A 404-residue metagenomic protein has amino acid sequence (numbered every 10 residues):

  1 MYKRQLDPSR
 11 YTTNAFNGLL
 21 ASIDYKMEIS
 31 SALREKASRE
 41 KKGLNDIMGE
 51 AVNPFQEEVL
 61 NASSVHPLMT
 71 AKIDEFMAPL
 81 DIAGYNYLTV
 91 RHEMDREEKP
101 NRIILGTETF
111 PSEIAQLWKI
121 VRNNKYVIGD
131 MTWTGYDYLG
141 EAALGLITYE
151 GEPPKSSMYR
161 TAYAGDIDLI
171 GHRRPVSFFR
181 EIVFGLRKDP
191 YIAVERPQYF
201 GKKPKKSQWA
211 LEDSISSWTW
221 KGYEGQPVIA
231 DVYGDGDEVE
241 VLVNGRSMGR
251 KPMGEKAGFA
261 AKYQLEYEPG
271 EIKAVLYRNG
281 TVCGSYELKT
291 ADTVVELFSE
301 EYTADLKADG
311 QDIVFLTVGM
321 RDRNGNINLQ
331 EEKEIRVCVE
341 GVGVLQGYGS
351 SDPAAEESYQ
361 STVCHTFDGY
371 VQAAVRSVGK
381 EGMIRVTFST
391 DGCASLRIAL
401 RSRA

Functional and structural regions predicted by a protein language model:
K3-L6, Y11-Q311, R323-I327: Substrate-binding clefts and catalytic carboxylate motifs of secreted carbohydrate-active enzymes
L242-M248, N279, R323, V339-L345 (+2 more regions): Change "in extracellular beta-sheet-rich domains … of secreted and cell-surface proteins" to "in beta-sheet-rich domains
K251-K256, A354-Y359, V363-D368: Short, acidic Ser/Thr/Gly-rich low-complexity loop/linker segments typical of extracellular and cell-surface proteins
K251-M253, V294-S299, V337-A354: Short aromatic-acidic-glycine turn motif
A261-Y267, Y359-G379: Short, hydrophobic beta-strand segments
G284-T293, C393-A404: Short beta-strand elements
G310-T317, G382: Short, solvent-exposed loop/turn segments enriched in Ser/Thr/Gly
